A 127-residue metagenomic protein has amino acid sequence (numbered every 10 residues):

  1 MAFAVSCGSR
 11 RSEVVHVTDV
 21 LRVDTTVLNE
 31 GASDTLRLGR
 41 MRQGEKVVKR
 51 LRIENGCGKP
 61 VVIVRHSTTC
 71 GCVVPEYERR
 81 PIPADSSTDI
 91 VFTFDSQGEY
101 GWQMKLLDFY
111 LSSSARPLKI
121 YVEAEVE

Functional and structural regions predicted by a protein language model:
F3-S6: C-terminal motif of bacterial Sec signal peptides marking the signal peptidase cleavage site
R10-E54, V126-E127: Beta-sheet-dominated interaction scaffolds and their linkers
R10-S12, Y100-V126: Terminal connector regions
D34-L36, S86-F92: Short strand-edge motifs at loop-to-beta-strand transitions and within beta-strands of extracellular beta-rich domains
Q43-R50, Q97-L106: Short, solvent-exposed loop/turn segments enriched in Ser/Thr/Gly
K49-N55, I90-F92, K105-L111, Y121-V122: Buried hydrophobic-core signal for structured, non-transmembrane domains
G56-K59, G98, S113: Short, acidic/polar linear motifs in exposed loop/turn regions
G58-S86: Surface-exposed binding patches on compact interaction domains or structured appendages
